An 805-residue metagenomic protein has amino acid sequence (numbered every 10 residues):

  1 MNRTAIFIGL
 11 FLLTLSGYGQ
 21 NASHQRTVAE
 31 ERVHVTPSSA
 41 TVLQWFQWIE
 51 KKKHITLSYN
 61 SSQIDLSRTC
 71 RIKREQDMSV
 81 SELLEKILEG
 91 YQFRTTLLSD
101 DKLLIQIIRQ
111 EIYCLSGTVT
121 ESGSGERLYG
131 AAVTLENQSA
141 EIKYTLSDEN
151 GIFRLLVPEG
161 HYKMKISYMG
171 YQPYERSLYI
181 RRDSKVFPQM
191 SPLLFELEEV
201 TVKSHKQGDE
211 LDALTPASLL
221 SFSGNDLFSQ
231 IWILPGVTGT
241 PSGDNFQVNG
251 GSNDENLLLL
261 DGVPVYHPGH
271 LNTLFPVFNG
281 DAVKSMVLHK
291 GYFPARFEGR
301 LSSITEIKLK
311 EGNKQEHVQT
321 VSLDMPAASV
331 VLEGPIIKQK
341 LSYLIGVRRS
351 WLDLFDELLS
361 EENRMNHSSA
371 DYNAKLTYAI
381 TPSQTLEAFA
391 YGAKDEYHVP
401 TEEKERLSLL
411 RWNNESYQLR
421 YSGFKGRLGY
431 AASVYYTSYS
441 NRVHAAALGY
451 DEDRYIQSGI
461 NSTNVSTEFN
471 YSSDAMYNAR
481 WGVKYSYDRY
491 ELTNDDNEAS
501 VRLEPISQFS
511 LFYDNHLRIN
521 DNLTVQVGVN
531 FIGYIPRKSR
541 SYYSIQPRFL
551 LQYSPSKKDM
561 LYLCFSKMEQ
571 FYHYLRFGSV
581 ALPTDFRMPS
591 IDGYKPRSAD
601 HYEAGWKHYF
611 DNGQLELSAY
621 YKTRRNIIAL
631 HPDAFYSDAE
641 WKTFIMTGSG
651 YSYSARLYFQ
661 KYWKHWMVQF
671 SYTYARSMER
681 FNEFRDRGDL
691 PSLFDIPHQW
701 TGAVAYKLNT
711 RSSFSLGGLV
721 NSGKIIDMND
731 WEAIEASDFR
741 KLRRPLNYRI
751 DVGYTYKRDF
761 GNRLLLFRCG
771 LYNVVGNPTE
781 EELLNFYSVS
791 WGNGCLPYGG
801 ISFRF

Functional and structural regions predicted by a protein language model:
Q20-A22, F46, K52, Y91 (+4 more regions): Short, acidic, small-residue-rich periplasmic hinge/interaction motif at the N-terminus of Gram-negative outer-membrane
L88, L146, Q172, F187 (+3 more regions): Periplasmic N-terminal accessory/gating domains of Gram-negative outer-membrane beta-barrel systems
Q138-I152: Short, acidic Ser/Thr/Gly-rich low-complexity loop/linker segments typical of extracellular and cell-surface proteins
T385-S462, D496-E504, L582-P583: Flexible loop and strand-edge segments within Gram-negative outer membrane beta-barrel domains
E396, S440-R442, S539, Y553 (+4 more regions): Surface-exposed extracellular loop regions of Gram-negative outer-membrane beta-barrel proteins, predominantly
I456-E468, R502-F512, K595, H601 (+4 more regions): Outer membrane beta-barrel strand-and-loop segments of large Gram-negative receptors, especially TonB-dependent
D521, Y621-T623, I645-N729: Gram-negative outer-membrane beta-barrel transporters
R711, V720-W731, R749, Y754-F805: C-terminal beta-signal and adjacent terminal beta-strands/loops of Gram-negative outer-membrane beta-barrel proteins
